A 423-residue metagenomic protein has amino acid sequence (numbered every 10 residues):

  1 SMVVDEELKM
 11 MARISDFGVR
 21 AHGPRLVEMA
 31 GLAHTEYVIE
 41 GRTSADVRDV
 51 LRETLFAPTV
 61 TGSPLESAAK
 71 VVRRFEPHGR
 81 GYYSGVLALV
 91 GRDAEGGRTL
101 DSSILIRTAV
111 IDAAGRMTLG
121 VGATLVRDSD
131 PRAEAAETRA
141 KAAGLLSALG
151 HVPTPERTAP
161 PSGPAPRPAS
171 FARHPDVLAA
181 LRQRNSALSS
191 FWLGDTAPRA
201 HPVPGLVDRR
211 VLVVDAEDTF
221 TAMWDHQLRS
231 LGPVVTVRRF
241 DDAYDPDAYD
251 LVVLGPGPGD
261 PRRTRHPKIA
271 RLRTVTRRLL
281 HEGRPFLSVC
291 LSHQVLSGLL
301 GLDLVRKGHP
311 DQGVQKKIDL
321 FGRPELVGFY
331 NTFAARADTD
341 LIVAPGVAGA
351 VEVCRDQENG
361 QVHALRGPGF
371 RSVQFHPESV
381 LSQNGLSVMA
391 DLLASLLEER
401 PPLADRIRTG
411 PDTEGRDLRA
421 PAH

Functional and structural regions predicted by a protein language model:
S1-R13, R20: A conserved active-site cap/scaffold subdomain adjacent to cofactor or substrate pockets
I14-L32, G232-D242: A short alpha/beta connector and helix-capping loop motif
G23-A45, Y244-D247: A short, conserved beta-to-alpha structural element at the edge of catalytic cores that scaffolds binding
V38-A172: Conserved hydrophobic core element of enzyme catalytic domains
A169-P198, E378-H423: Acyltransferase
V203-V211: A short, charged/proline- and glycine-enriched loop that marks the coil->beta-strand transition at the N-terminal
R210-V211, D218-V289, Q294, L300: Flexible gly/pro-rich beta->alpha loop and the following alpha-helix that scaffold active-site loops
R273-R278, E282-V289, H293-S387, D391: Pocket-forming structural segment of enzyme catalytic cores
